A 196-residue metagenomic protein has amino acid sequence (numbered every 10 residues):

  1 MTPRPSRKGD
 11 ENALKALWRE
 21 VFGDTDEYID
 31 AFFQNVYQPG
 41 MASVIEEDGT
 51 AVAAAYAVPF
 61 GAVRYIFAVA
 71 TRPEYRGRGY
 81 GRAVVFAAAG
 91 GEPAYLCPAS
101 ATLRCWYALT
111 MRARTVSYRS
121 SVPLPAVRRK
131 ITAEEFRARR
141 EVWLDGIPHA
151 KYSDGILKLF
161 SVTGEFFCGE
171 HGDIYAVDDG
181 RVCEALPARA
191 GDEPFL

Functional and structural regions predicted by a protein language model:
M1-A31, Y37, M41-A53, Y65 (+2 more regions): Short amphipathic alpha-helix that is part of the acyltransferase structural core
V44, T50-P59, V63-A70, E170-R181: Conserved beta-strand in the GNAT
V69-G77, P194: A short, internal acetyl-CoA/4′-phosphopantetheine-binding micro-motif in the GNAT/acyltransferase core
Y75, G79-A87: Conserved acetyl-CoA pyrophosphate-binding loop and the N-cap/start of the following alpha-helix in GNAT-like
G90-A101: Conserved GNAT acetyl-CoA-binding A-motif
Y95-C97, A113-V127: Conserved catalytic-core motifs of GNAT/GCN5-like acyltransferases
W106-R112: Conserved active-site tyrosine of GNAT-family acetyltransferases
L124-L196: Intrinsically disordered, low-complexity, positively biased terminal segments
